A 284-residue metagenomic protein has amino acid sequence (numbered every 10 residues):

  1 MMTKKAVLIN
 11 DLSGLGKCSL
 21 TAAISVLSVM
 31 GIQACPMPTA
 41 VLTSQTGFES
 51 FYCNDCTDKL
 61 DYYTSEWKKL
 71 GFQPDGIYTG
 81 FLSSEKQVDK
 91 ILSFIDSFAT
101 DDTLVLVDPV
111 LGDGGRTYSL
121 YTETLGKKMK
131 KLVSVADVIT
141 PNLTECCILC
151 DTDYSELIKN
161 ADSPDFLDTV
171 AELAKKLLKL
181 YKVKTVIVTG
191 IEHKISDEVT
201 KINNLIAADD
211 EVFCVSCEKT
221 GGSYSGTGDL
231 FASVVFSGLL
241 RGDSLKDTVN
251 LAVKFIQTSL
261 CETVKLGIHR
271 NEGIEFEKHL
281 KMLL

Functional and structural regions predicted by a protein language model:
M2-V107, L111-S119, E277-L283: Conserved N-terminal subdomain of the carbohydrate kinase-like
G14-L15, V212-S225: Short pre-catalytic strand/loop immediately N-terminal to key active-site residues, enriched for Gly-Thr
A23, C146, A232-L239, A252: Buried hydrophobic packing segments
Q33, V212-F213, G238-A252: Phosphate-handling active-site elements
L120-V212: Conserved phosphate/ATP/ADP-binding segment of small-molecule kinases
G222-L245: Short, small-residue alpha-helix embedded
K246-L284: Charged C-terminal helix
